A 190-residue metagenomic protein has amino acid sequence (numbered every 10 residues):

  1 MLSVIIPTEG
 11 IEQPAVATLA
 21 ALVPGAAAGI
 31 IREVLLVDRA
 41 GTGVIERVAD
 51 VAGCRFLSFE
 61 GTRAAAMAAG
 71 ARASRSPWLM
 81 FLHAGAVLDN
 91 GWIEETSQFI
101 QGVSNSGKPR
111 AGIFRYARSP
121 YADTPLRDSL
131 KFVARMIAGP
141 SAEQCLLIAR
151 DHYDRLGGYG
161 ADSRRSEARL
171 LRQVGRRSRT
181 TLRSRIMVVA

Functional and structural regions predicted by a protein language model:
M1-S3, E33: Cell-envelope/extracellular polymer assembly enzymes that use nucleotide-activated donors
G10-A26: Short, well-formed alpha-helical segments that are part of the catalytic scaffolds of diverse glycosyltransferases
L35-I45, A86: A conserved acidic beta->alpha catalytic loop
I45, F59-S74: Glycine-rich, basic loop-to-helix element that forms the pyrophosphate-binding segment of sugar-nucleotide handling
L79: Short aromatic/hydrophobic "clamp" motif used to bind/position activated sugar donors
G91-D123: Conserved donor NDP-sugar-binding/catalytic core segment of glycosyltransferases
G107-S119, K131-D151, R155: A recurrent flexible, glycine/aromatic-enriched loop bordering the glycosyltransferase active site that acts as
H152-L156, D162-L182, V188: A short, conserved alpha-helix in the catalytic core of glycosyltransferases
